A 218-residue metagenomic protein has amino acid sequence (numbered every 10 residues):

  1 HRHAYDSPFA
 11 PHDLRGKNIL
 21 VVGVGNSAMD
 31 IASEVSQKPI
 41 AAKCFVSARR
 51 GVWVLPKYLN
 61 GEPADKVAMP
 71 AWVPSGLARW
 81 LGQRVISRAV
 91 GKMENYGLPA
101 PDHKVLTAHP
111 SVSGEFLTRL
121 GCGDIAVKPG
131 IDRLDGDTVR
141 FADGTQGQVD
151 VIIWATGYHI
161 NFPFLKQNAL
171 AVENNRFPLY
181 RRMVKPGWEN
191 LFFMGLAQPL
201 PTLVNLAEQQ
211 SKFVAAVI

Functional and structural regions predicted by a protein language model:
H1-Y58, E62, A71-I218: Flavin (primarily FAD) cofactor-binding/catalytic cores of flavoenzymes
D65-K66: Acidic, serine/threonine-rich low-complexity disordered tracts
